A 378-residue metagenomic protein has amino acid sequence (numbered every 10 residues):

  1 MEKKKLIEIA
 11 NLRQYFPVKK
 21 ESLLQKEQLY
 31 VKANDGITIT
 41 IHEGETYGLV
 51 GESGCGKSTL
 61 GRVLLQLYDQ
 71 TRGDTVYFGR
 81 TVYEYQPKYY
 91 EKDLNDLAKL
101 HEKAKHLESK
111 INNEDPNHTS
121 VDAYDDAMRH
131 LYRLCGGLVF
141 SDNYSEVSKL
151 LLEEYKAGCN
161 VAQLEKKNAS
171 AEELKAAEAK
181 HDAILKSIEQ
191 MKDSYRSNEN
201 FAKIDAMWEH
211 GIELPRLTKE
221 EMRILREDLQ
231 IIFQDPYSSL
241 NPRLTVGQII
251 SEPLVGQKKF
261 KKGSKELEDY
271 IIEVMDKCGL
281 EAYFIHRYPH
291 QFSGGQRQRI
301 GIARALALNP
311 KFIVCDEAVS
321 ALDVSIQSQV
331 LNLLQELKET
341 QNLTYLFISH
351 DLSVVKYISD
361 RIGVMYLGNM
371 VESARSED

Functional and structural regions predicted by a protein language model:
V50-G51: The feature captures the beta-strand-to-loop junction immediately N-terminal to the Walker
R62, Q66-D69, D93, A318 (+2 more regions): P-loop NTP-binding/switch modules centered on Walker-like glycine-rich loops
G73-E84, A157, N198-E213: Conserved ABC transporter NBD signature motif
E199, K265-Y283: Conserved ABC ATPase "signature" region
Y288-F292, Q296: Conserved ABC ATPase signature
N309: Conserved catalytic motifs of ABC-family nucleotide-binding domains
